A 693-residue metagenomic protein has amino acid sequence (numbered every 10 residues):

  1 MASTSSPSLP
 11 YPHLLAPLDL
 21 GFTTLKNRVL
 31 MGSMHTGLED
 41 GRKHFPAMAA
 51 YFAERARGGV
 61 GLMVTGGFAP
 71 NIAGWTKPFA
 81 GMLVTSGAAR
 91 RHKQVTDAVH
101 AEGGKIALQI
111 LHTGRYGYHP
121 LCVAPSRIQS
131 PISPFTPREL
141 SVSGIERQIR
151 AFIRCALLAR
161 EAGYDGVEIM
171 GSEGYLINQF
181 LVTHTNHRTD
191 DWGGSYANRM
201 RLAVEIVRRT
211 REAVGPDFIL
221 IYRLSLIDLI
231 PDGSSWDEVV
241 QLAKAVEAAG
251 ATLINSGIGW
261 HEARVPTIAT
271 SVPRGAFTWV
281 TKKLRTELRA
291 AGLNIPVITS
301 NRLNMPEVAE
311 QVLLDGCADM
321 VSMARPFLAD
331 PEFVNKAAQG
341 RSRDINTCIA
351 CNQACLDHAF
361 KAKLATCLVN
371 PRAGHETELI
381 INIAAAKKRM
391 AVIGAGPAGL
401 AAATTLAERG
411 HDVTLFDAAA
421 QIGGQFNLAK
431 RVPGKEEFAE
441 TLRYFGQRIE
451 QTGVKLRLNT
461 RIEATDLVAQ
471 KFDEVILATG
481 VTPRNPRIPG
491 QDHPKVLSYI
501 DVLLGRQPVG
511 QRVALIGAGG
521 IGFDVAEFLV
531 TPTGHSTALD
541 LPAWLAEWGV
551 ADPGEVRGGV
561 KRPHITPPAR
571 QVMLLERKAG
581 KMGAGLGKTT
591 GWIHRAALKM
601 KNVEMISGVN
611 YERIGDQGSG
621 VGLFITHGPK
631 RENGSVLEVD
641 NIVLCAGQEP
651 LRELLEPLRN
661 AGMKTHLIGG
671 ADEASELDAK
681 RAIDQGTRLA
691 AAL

Functional and structural regions predicted by a protein language model:
M1-I393, P397, A402-V413, Q421 (+1 more regions): Flavin-dependent oxidoreductase catalytic cores
G61, D165, T252, D319 (+3 more regions): Conserved acidic residues
R264-T270, D319-M320, F426-G434, I668-S675: Short beta-alpha connecting loops at secondary-structure transitions that line or flank enzyme active sites
L313, K388-L415, R457-V468, T479-I488 (+3 more regions): Rossmann-like dinucleotide/flavin-binding elements
E376-A385, A395, E408, D412 (+4 more regions): Flanking helices and flexible, charged tails adjoining ferredoxin-like Fe-S electron-transfer domains in multi-subunit
G424-F472, G583-V609: N-terminal Rossmann-like dinucleotide/flavin-binding domain of flavoprotein oxidoreductases that bind FAD/FMN
Q617: Short polybasic linear motifs
